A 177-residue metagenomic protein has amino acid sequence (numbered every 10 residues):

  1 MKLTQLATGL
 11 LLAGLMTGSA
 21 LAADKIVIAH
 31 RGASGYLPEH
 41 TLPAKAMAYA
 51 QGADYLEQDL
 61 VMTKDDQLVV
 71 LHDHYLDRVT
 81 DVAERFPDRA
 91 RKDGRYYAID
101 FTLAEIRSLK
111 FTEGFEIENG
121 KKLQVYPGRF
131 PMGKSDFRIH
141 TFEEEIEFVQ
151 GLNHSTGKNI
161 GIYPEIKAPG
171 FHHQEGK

Functional and structural regions predicted by a protein language model:
M1-K2: N-terminal secretory signal peptides that target proteins for export/translocation
Q5, L10, L21-K177: Phosphate-group recognition and catalysis centered on beta-loop-alpha active-site segments
T17-S19: N-terminal signal peptide c-region/cleavage motif recognized by signal peptidases
